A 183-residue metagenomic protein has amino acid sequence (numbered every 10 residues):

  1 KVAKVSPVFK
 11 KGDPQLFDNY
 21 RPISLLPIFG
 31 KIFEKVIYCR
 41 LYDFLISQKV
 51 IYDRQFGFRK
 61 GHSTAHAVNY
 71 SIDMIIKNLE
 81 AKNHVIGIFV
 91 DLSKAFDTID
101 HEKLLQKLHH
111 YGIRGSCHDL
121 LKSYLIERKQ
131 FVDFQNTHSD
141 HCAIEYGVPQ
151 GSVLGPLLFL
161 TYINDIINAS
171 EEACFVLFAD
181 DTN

Functional and structural regions predicted by a protein language model:
K1-P149: Conserved pre-catalytic core of RNA-dependent polymerases
I37-Q55, P156-N183: Active-site palm subdomain of RNA-directed nucleic acid polymerases
G151, G155: Short, conserved phosphate/pyrophosphate- and ester-handling motifs at nucleotide-, phospho-/glycolipid
